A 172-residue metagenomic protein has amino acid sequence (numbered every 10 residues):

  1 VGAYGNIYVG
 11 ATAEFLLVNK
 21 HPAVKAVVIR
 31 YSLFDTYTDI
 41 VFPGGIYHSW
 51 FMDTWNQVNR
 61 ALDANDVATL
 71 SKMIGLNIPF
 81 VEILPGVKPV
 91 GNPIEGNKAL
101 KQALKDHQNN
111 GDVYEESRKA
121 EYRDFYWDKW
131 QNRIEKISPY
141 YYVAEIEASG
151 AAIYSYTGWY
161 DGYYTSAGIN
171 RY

Functional and structural regions predicted by a protein language model:
V1-Y8: Alpha/beta-hydrolase fold nucleophile elbow
Y8-G10, F34-T36, Y160-G162: Solvent-exposed loop/turn segments at secondary-structure junctions within structured extracellular/periplasmic domains
T12-L16: Hydrolases whose catalytic domains are alpha/beta-hydrolase-1, hotdog thioesterase, or metallo-beta-lactamase-like
V18-K20, K25-S149: Accessory cap/linker subdomain of secreted extracellular hydrolases
S155-T157: Short beta-strand/loop motif that positions the catalytic acidic residue of the alpha/beta-hydrolase fold
G162-I169: Conserved alpha/beta-hydrolase "acid-adjacent" motif
